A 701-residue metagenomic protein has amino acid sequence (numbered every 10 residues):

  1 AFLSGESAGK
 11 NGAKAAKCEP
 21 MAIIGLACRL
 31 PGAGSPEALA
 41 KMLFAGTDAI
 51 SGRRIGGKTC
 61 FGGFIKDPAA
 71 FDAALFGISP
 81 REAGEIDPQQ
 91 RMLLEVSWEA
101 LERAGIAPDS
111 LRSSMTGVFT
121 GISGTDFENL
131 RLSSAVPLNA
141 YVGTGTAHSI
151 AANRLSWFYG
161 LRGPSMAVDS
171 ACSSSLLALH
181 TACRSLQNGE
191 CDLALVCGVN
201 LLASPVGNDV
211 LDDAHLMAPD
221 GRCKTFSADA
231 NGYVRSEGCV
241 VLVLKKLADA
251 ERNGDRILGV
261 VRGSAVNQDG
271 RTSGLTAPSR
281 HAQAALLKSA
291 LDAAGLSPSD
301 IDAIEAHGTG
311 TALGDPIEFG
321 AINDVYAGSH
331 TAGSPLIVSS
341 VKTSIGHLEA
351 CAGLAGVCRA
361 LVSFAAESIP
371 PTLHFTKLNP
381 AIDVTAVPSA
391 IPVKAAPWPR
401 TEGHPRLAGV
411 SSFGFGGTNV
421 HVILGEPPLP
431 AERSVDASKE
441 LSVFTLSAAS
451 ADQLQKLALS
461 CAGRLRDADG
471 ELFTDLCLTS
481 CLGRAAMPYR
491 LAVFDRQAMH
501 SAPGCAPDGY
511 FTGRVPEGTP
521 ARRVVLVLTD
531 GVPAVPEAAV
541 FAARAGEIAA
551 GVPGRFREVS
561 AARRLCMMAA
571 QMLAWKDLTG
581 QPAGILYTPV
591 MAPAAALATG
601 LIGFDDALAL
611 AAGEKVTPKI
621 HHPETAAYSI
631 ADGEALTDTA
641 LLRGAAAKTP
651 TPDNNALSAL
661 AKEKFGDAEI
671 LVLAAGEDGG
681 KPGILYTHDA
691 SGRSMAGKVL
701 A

Functional and structural regions predicted by a protein language model:
A1-P31, G57-T59, W98-G117, L459-A534 (+3 more regions): Short, low-complexity connector segments at domain boundaries
F2-A437, L478, R484, A498 (+3 more regions): Condensing-enzyme catalytic core of the thiolase-fold
L43, F61, S289, A303-H307 (+5 more regions): NAD(P)H/NAD(P)+-dependent Rossmann-fold oxidoreductase cores
G57-T59, F64-I65, A69-A73, P80 (+11 more regions): Acyltransferase loading domain of fatty acid and polyketide assembly lines
E82-E85, K288-S289, A293, I345-G346 (+6 more regions): Short, well-ordered beta-strand elements within core beta-sheets of diverse protein domains
G117-G121, A303-I304, L407-V410, V524-T529 (+4 more regions): Short hydrophobic beta-strand segments
G263-S264, Q268-G274, Y510-F511, E547-G680 (+1 more regions): Acyltransferase
H421-G425, K456-L459, A598: Short hydrophobic alpha-helical segments that form membrane-spanning helices or hydrophobic packing faces of helical
